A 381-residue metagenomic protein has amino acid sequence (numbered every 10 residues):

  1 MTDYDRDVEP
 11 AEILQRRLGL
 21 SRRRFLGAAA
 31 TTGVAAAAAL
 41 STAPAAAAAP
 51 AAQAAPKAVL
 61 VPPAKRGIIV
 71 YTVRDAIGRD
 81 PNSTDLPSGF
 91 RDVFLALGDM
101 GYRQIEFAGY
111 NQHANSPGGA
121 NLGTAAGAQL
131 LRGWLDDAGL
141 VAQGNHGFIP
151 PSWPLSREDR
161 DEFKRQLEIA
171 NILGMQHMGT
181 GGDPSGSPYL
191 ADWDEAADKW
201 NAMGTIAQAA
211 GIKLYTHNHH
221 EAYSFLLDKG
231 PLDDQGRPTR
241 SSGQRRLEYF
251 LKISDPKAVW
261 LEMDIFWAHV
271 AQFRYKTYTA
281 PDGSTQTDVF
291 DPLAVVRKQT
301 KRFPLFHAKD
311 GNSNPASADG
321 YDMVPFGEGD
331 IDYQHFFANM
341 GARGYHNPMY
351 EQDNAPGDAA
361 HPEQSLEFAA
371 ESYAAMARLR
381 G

Functional and structural regions predicted by a protein language model:
M1-L20: N-terminal secretory signal peptides
L20-S41: N-terminal export leaders
S41-Y71, D75-I77: C-terminal segment of N-terminal export signals and the immediately downstream linker at the start of the mature
A64-V70, I105-F107, A142-G147, M178-T180 (+4 more regions): Hydrophobic faces of well-ordered beta-strands that scaffold small-molecule active sites in alpha/beta enzyme cores
I68, L97, L135, A170 (+3 more regions): Conserved, mostly hydrophobic/aromatic
D80-L97, S156-E168, D288-V295, Y333: Short, acidic/polar
M100-M203, Q208-K213, P356: Structural motif corresponding to the early beta-alpha repeats
A207-D330: Acidic/histidine-rich catalytic cores of soluble enzymes
